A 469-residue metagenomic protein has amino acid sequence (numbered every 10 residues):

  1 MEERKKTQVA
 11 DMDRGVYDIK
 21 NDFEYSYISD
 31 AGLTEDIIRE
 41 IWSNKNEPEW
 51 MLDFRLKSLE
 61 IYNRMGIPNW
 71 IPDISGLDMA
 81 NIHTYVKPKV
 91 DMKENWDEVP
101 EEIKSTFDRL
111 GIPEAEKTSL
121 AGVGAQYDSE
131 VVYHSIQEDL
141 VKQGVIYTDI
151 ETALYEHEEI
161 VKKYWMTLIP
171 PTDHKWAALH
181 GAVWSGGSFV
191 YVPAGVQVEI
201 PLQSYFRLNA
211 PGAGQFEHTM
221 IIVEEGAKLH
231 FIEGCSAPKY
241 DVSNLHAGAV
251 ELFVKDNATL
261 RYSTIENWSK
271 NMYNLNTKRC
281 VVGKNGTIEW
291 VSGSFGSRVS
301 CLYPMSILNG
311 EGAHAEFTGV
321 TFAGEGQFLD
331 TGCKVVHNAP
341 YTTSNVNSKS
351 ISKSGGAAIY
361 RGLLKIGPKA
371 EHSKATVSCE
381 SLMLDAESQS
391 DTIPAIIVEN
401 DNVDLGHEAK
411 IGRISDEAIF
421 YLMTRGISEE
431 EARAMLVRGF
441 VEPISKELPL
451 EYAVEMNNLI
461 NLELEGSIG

Functional and structural regions predicted by a protein language model:
E2-N21, D30-G32, Y452-I468: Intrinsically disordered, low-complexity terminal tails
E2-Q8, M12, Y25-A178, N347-S350: N-terminal amphipathic, basic helical "cap/leader" segment at the start of enzyme domains
K20, E35-R39, I397-V398: Short acidic (Asp/Glu) and glycine-rich catalytic loops that position anionic groups and cofactors
N44, Y133-I427, V441-G469: Conserved beta-strand/loop scaffold segments within soluble protein domains that form the structured core and edges
